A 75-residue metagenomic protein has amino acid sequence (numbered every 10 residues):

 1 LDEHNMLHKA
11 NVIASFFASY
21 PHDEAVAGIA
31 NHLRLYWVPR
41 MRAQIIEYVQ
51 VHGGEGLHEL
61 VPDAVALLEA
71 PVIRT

Functional and structural regions predicted by a protein language model:
L1-A25: N-terminal acidic leader/helix
D2-N5, W37, G53, L57: Secondary-structure capping and boundary motifs in well-ordered enzyme cores
E3-H8, A27, E59-L67, P71-T75: N-terminal intrinsically disordered, cationic/polar leader segments that include organellar targeting peptides
K9-I13, G28-H32, Q44: A general alpha-helix detector
S15-A18, V38, R42, I73: Charged/polar positions within long, soluble alpha-helices
H22-A27, G54, H58: Alpha-helix N-cap/helix-initiation sites
A30-W37, Y48-V51: Amphipathic alpha-helical segments that form the core helices of the histone-fold
M41-L67: Short, charged early-sequence alpha-helical segments and their helix-coil boundaries
